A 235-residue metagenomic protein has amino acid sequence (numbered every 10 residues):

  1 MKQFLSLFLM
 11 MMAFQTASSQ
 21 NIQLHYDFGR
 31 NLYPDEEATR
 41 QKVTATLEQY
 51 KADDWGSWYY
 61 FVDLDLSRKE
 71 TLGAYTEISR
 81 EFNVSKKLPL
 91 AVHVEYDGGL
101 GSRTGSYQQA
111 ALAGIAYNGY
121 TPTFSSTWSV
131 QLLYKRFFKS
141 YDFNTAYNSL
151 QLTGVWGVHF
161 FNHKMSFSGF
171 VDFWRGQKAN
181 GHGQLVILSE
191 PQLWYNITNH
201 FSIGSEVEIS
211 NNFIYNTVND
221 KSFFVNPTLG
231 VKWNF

Functional and structural regions predicted by a protein language model:
M1-N21: Bacterial Sec-dependent N-terminal signal peptides
S18-S67: Short glycine/proline- and aromatic-enriched beta-strand/turn motifs that initiate or cap beta-hairpins
I22, W55-Y59, K86-V92, T121-W128 (+2 more regions): Repeated loop/turn-to-beta-strand initiation elements of outer-membrane beta-barrel proteins
L24-F28, Y60-L64, V94-Y96, W128-Y134 (+2 more regions): Transmembrane beta-barrel strands of outer-membrane/channel proteins
T39-Q41, D65-A74, L100-Q109, F138-S149 (+2 more regions): Solvent-exposed loop/turn segments connecting transmembrane beta-strands in outer-membrane beta-barrel proteins
L47, T76-I78, A113-I115, L152-W156 (+2 more regions): Membrane-embedded beta-strands of outer-membrane beta-barrel proteins, especially the hydrophobic/small aromatic
K135-S202, E208-F213, W233-F235: Outer-membrane beta-barrel transmembrane domain signature
F223-F235: Outer-membrane beta-barrel "beta-signal"
